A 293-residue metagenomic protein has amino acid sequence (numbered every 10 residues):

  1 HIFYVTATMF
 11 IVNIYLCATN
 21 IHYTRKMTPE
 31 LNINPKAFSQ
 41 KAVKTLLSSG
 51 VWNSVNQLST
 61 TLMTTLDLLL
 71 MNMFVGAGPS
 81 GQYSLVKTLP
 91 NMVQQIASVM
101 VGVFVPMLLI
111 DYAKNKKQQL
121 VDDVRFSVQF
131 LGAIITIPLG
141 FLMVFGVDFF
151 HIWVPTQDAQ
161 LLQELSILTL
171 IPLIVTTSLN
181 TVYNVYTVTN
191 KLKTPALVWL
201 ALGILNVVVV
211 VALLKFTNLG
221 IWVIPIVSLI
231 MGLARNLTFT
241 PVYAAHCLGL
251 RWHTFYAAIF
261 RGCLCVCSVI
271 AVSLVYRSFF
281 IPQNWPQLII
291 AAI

Functional and structural regions predicted by a protein language model:
H1-A18, K193, L200-L237, A245 (+2 more regions): Membrane-interface helix-loop junctions in multi-pass transport and translocation proteins
I2-A7, K41-N53, M71-N91, D122 (+2 more regions): Interfacial/gating helices of multi-pass transporter permease domains
I2-F3, T19-T64, M107, N115-D122 (+1 more regions): Interhelical loop/hinge segments that connect adjacent transmembrane helices in multipass membrane
F10-I21, L46, G50, S54-L69 (+8 more regions): Hydrophobic alpha-helical transmembrane bundles that constitute the permease/transmembrane domains of multi-pass
L62-T65, F74-A77, V188-T189, K215-L219: Helix-loop interface residues and adjacent transmembrane-helix termini in multi-pass membrane transporters, primarily
M63-V75, F104-V105, F145-F150: Hydrophobic/aromatic end-of-helix segments at the C-terminal termini of transmembrane alpha-helices
Q82-L200: Specific pore-lining/lateral-gate transmembrane helices of multi-pass inner-membrane transport and insertion machines
V182-N190, T240-A257: Alpha-helical transmembrane segments
